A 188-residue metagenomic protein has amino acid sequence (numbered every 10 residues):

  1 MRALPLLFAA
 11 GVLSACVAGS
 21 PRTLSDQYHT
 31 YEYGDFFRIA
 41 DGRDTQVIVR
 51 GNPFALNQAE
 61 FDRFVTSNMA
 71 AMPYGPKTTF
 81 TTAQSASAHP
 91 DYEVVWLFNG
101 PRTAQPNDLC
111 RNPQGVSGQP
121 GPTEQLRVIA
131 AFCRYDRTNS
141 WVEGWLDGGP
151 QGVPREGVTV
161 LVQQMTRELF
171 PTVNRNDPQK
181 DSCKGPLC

Functional and structural regions predicted by a protein language model:
M1-C16: Sec-dependent bacterial lipoprotein signal peptides
C16-A70: A structural "domain/chain start" motif
R38-R43, T66-K77, N112-P120, N174-C188: Non-catalytic macromolecular-recognition regions in eukaryotic signaling proteins
F54-D62, T123, Q151-T159: Solvent-exposed, acidic/flexible segments
K77-P90: Short acidic low-complexity segments
H89-C133: Surface-exposed short loop/turn segments
E124-G157: A short, solvent-exposed beta-edge/loop patch
G149-C188: C-terminal/domain-edge helix-coil "capping" segments
